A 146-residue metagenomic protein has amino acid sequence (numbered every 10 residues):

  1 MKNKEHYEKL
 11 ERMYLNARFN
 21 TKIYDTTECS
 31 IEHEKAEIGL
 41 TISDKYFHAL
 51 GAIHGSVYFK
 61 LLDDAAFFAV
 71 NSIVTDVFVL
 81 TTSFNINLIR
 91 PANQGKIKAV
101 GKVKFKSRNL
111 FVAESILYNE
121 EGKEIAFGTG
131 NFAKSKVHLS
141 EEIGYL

Functional and structural regions predicted by a protein language model:
M1-L146: Terminal targeting signals and extreme-terminal segments of soluble enzymes
